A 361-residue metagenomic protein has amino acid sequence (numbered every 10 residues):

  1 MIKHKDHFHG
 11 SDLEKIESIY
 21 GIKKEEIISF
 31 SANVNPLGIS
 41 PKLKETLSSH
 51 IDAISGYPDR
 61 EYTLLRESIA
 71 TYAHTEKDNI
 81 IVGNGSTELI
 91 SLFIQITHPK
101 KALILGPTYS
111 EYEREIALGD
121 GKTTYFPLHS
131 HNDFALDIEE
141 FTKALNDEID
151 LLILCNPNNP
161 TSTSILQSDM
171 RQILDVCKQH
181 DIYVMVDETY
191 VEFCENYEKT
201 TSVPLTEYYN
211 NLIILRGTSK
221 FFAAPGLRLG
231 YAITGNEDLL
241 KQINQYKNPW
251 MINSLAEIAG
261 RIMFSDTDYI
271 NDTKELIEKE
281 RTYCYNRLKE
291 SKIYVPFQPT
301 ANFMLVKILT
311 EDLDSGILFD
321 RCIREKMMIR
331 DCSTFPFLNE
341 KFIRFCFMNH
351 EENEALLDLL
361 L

Functional and structural regions predicted by a protein language model:
M1-G56: N-terminal "arm"/small-domain region of PLP-dependent enzymes with the aminotransferase-like
I39-S40, E61, N211-E290, Y294-F297: PLP-dependent aminotransferase class I/II
P41, D312-L318, E352-A355: Short, conserved charged micro-motifs
P58, A70-L92: Short loop-beta-helix segment that forms the pyridoxal 5′-phosphate
Q95-L154: PLP-dependent aminotransferase-like
N132-E195, L305: Active-site phosphate-binding strand-loop segment of PLP-dependent enzymes
E278, S291-E325: Conserved PLP-binding catalytic core of the aspartate aminotransferase-like
R324-E325, T334-L361: PLP-dependent enzyme catalytic core of the Aspartate aminotransferase-like
